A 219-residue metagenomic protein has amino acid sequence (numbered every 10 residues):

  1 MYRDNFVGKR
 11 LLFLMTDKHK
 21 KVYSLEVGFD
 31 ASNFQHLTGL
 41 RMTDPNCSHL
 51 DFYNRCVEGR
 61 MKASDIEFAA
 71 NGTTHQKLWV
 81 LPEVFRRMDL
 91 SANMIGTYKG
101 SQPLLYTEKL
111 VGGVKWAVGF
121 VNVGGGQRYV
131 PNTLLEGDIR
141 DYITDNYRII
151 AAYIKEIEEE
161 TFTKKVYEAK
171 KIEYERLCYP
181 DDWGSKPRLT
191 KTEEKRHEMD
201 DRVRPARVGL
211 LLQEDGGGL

Functional and structural regions predicted by a protein language model:
M1-L105, K155-M199, V203-A206, L210-L219: An acidic, glycine-rich, mixed-charge low-complexity segment common to nucleic-acid enzymes
Y106-G113: Active-site metal-binding core of divalent-cation-utilizing nuclease and nuclease-like domains
G113-G124, R128-E168, I172: Compact beta-sheet-dominated globular domain cores
